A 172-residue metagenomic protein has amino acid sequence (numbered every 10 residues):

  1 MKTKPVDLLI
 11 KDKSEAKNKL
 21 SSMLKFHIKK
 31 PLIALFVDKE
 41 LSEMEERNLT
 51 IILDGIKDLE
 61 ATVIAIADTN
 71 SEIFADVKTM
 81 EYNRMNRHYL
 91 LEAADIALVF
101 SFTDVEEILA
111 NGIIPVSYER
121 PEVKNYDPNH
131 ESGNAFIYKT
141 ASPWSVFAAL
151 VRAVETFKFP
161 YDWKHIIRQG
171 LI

Functional and structural regions predicted by a protein language model:
M1-I172: Catalytic cores of carbohydrate-active enzymes across secretory and cytosolic contexts
